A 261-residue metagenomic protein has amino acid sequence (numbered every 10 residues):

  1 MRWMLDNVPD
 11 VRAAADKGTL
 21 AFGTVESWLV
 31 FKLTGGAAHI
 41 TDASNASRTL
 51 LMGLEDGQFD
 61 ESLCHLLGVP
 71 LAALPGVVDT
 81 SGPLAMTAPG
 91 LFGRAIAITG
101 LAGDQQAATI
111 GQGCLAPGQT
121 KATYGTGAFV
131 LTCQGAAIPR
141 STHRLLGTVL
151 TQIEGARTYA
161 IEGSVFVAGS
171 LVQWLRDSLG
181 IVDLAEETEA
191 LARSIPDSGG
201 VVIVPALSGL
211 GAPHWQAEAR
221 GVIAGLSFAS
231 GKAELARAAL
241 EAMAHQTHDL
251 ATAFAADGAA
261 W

Functional and structural regions predicted by a protein language model:
R2-H39, N45, L50-E61, H65-L66 (+1 more regions): Active-site core segments that coordinate phosphate-bearing ligands/cofactors across diverse enzyme families
G76-P83: Gly/charged, well-structured mid-domain segments that form the phosphate/adenylate-handling core of ATP-dependent
